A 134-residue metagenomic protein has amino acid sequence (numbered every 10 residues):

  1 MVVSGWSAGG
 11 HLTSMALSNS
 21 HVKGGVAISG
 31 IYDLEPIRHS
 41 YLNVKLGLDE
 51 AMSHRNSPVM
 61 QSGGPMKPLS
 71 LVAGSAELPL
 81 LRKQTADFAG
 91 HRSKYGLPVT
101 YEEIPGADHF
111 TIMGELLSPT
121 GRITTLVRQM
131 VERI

Functional and structural regions predicted by a protein language model:
M1-I134: Alpha/beta-hydrolase superfamily serine-hydrolase fold, recognizing
